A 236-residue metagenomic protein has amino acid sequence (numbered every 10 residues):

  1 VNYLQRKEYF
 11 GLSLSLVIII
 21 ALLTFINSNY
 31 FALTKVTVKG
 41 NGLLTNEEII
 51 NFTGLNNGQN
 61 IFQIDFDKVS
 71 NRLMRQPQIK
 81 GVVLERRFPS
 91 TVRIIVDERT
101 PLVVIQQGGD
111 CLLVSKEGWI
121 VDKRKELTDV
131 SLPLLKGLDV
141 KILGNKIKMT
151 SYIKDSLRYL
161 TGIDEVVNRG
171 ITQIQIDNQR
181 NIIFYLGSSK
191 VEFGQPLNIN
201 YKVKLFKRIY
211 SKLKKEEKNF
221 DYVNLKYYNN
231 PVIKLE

Functional and structural regions predicted by a protein language model:
V1-T37, L44-N60, D67-N71, R75 (+1 more regions): Charged, solvent-exposed interaction patches on well-folded alpha/beta domains that mediate macromolecular contacts
